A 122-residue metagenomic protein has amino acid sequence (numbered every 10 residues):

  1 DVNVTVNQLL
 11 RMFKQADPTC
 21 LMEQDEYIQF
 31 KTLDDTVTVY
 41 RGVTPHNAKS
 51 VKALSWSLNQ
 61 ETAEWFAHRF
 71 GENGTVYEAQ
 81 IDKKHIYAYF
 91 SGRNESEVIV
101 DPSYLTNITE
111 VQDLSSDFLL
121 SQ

Functional and structural regions predicted by a protein language model:
D1-V39, T44-L54, L58-Q122: Conserved NAD+-utilizing ADP-ribose enzyme module
